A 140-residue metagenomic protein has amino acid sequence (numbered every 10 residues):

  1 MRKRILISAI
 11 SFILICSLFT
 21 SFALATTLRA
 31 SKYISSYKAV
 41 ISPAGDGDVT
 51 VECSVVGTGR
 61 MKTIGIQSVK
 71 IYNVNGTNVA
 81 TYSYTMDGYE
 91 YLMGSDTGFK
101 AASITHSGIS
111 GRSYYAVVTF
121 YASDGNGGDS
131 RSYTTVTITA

Functional and structural regions predicted by a protein language model:
M1-R2, D129: Intrinsically disordered, low-complexity sequence elements enriched in Ser/Thr/Gly/Pro
R2-A25: Sec-dependent N-terminal signal peptides of Gram-positive bacterial secreted proteins and lipoproteins
L24-A140: Mature extracytoplasmic or otherwise solvent-exposed domains
